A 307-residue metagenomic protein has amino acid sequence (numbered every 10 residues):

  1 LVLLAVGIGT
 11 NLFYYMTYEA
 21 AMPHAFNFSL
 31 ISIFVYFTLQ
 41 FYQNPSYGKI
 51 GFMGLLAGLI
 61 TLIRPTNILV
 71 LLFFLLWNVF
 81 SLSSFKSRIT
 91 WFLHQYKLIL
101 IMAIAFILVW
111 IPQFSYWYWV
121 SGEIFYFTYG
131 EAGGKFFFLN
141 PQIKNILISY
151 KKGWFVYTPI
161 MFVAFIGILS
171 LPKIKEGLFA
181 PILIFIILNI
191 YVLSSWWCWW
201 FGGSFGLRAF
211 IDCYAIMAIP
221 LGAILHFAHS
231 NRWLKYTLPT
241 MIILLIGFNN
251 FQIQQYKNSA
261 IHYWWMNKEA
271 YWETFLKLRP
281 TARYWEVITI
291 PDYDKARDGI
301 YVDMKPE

Functional and structural regions predicted by a protein language model:
L1-E307: Membrane-proximal envelope and lipid/glycan-remodeling enzymes
